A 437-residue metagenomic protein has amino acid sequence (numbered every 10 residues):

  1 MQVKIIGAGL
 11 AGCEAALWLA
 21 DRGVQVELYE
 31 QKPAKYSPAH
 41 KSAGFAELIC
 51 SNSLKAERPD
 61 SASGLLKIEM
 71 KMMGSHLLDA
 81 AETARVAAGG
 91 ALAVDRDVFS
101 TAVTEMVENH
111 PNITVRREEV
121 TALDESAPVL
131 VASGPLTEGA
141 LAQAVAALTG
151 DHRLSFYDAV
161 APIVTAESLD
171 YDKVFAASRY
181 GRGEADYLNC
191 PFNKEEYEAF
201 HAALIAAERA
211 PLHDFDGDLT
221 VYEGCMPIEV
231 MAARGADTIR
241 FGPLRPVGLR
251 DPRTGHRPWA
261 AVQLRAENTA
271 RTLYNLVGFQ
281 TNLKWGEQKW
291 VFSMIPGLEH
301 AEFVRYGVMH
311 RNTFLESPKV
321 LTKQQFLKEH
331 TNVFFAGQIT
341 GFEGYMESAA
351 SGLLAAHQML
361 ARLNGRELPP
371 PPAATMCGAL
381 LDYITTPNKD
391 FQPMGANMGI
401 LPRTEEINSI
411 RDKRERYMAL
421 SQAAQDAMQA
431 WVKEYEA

Functional and structural regions predicted by a protein language model:
M1-A11: Beta1/beta-strand and adjacent pyrophosphate-binding region of the FAD-binding site in flavoprotein oxidoreductases
V3, V24-V26, V129, L154: Hydrophobic anchor at the start of a short beta-strand that flanks the dinucleotide cofactor-binding loop
L17-D79, A373-I384: N-terminal FAD cofactor-binding segment of flavoenzymes
E57-T104, E108: A conserved beta-strand/loop capping segment in the N-terminal third of enzymes that catalyze redox or closely related
N109-R265, A270, Y274-W285, K289-W290: Predominantly flavin-linked oxidoreductase catalytic cores and closely associated redox partners
L276-F342, A349-S351, P369-T386, F391-N397 (+1 more regions): A glycine-rich dinucleotide-binding beta-alpha-beta segment and adjacent secondary-structure elements that constitute
S348-P370: Internal hydrophobic alpha-helix adjacent to the cofactor/substrate pocket in enzyme cavities
M394-A437: C-terminal auxiliary extensions adjacent to catalytic cores
